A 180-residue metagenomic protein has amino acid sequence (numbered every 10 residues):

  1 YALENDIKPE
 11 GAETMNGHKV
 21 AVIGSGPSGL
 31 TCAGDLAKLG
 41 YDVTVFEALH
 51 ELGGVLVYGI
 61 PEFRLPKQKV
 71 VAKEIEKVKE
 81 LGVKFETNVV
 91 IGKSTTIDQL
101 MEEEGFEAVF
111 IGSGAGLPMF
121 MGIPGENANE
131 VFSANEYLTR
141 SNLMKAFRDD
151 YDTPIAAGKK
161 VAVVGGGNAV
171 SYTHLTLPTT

Functional and structural regions predicted by a protein language model:
Y1-T14, E76-K93, P118-Y172: Glycine-rich dinucleotide-binding loop and its adjacent helix/turn
A21-L39: N-terminal Rossmann-like FAD-binding beta1-loop-alpha1 element of flavoenzymes
G26-S28, E51, G167-A169: Residue-level detector of alpha-helix initiation sites
D42-L52: Glycine-rich FAD pyrophosphate-binding loop
V55-F106: N-terminal Rossmann-like dinucleotide/flavin-binding domain of flavoprotein oxidoreductases that bind FAD/FMN
A108, G112-M119: Glycine-/small-residue-rich beta->alpha transition segments that form the dinucleotide
T173-T179: Conserved small/polar residues in nucleotide/adenosyl-binding loops
